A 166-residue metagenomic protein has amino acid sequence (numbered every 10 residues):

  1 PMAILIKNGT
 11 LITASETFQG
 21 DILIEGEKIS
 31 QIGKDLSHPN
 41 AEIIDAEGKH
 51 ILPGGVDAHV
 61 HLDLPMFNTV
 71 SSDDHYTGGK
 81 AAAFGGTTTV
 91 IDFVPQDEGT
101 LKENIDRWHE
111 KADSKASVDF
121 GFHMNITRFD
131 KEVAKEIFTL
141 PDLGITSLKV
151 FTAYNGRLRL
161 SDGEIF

Functional and structural regions predicted by a protein language model:
M2-L5, T10-G54: Histidine-rich, glycine-flanked metal-binding segment
A3, E16, F84, S114-S117 (+1 more regions): Alpha-helix termination/capping residues and helix-transition junctions
A3-I4, A41-E42, K49-H50, T88-I91 (+2 more regions): Structural motif
G9, E27, G48, H59 (+4 more regions): Divalent metal-coordination and catalytic microenvironments
I12, F18, N68, D97-E98 (+1 more regions): Short strand->helix junction
A46-K115, E132: Metal-associated gating/positioning segment near the N- to mid-region
Q96-D106, A112-F166: Histidine/acidic-residue-rich, glycine-tolerant segments that coordinate divalent metal ions
